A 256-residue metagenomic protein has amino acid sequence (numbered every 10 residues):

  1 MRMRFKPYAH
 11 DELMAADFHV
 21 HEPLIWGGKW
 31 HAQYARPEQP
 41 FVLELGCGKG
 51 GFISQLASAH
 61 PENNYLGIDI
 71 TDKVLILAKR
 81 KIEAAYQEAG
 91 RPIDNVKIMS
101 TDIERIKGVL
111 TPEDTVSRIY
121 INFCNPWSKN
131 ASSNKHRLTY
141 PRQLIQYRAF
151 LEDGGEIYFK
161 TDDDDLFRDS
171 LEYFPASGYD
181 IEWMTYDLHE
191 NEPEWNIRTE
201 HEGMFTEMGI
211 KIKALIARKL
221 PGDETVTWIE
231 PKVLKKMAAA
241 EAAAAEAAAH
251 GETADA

Functional and structural regions predicted by a protein language model:
M1-P40, I181-A256: SAM/dcSAM-binding transferase cores
G46-G50: Class I SAM-dependent methyltransferase "Motif I" SAM/SAH-binding loop
T71: Conserved SAM/SAH-binding beta-strand->alpha-helix loop
A78: Conserved SAM-binding loop
I82-E113: S-adenosyl-L-methionine
T139-D153: A short glycine-rich, Lys/Arg-flanked "PGG" loop and its adjoining helix->strand segment in the class I
G154-T161: Conserved beta-strand signature within the Rossmann-like core of class I S-adenosyl-L-methionine
